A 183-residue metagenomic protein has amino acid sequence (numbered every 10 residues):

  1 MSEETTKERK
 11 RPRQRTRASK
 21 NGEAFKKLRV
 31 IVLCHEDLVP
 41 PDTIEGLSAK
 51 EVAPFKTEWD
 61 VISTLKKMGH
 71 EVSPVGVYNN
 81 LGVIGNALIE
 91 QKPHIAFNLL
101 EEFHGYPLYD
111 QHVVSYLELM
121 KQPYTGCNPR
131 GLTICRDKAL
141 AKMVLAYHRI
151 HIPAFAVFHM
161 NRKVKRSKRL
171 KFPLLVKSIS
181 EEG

Functional and structural regions predicted by a protein language model:
S2-R29, P40: Hydrophobic targeting/anchoring helices
K27-C34, I89-E90, I134-G183: Active-site nucleotide/adenylate-binding loops and adjacent lid/helix of ATP-dependent enzymes
V39-T57: Glycine- and acidic-residue-enriched helix-capping/strand-helix junction motifs
T43-S48, K92-R136, H151-A154: A short, GP-enriched loop/loop-strand-helix hinge that lies immediately N-terminal to, or at the N-terminal rim
L65-S73: A generic structural motif
S73-K92, P107: Glycine-rich, highly charged phosphate/nucleotide-binding loops
P74-G76, G126, V157: A structural preference for short, hydrophobic beta-strand core positions in alpha/beta folds
